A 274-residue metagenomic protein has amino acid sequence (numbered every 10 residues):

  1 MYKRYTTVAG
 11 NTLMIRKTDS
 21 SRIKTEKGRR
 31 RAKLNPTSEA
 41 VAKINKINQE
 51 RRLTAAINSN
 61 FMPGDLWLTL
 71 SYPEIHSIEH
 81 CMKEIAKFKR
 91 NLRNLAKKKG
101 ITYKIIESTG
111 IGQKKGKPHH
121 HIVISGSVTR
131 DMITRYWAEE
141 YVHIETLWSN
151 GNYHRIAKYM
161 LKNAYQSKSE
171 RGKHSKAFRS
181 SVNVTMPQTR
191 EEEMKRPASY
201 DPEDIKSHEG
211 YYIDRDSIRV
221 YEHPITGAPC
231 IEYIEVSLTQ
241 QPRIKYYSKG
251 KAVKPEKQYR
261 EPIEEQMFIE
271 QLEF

Functional and structural regions predicted by a protein language model:
M1-G116, G126-F274: Right-hand nucleic-acid polymerase module
